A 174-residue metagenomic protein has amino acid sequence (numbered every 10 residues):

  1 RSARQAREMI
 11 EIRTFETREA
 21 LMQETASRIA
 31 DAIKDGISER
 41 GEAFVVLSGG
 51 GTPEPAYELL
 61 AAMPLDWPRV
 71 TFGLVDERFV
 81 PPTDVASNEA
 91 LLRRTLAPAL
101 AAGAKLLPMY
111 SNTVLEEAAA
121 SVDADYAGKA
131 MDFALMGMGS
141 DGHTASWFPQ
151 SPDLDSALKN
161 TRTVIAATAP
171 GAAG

Functional and structural regions predicted by a protein language model:
R1-E8: Short, Lys/Arg-enriched N-terminal segments with co-localized hydrophobic residues within the first ~10-30 amino acids
E8-V45, E116: N-terminal glycine-/serine-/threonine-rich phosphate-binding loop
M9, W67-L135: Ligand-binding beta-strand-loop-alpha-helix segment within the catalytic cores of soluble metabolic enzymes
A26-K34, Y57, A61, R93-A97 (+1 more regions): Generic structural signal for well-ordered alpha-helical scaffold segments
L47-T52, M136-S140: Glycine-rich beta-strand-to-loop/alpha-helix junction loops that act as flexible
A56-E58, D84, T144-W147: Short glycine-/acidic-enriched loop or helix-start segments at secondary-structure transitions that form or flank
L59-W67, A90-R93, P149-L158: A glycine- and small-aliphatic-rich helix-loop capping segment at beta-alpha/alpha-beta transitions that lines
S140-G174: Class I SAM-dependent methyltransferase SAM-binding "motif I" and its flanking Rossmann-like core
